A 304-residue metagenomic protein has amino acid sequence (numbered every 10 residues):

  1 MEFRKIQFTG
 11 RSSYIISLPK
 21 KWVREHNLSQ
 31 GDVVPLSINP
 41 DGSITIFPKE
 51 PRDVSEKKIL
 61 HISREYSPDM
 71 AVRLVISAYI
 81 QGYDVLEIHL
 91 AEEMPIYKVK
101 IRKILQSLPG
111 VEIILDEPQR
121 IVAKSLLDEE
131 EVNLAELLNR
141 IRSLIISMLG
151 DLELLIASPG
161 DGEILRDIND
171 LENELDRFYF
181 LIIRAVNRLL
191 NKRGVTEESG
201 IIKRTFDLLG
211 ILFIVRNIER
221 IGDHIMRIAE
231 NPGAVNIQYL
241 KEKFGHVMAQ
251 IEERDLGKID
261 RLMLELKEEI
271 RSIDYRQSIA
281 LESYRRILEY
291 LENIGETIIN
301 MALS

Functional and structural regions predicted by a protein language model:
E2-I6, R11-S13, S17-D32, I38-S304: Cytosolic, long alpha-helical scaffolding segments
